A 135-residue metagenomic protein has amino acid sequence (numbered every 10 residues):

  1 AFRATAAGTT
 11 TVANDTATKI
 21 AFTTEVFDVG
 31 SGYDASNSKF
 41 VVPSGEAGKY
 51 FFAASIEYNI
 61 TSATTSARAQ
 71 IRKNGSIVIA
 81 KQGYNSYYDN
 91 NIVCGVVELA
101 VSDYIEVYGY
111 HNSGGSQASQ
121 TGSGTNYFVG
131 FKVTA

Functional and structural regions predicted by a protein language model:
A1-T65, K81, C94, S113-A135: Terminal (often C-terminal
F40, A69-I71, I105-V107, G130: Hydrophobic beta-strand residues in large extracellular and virion-surface proteins
A63-I77: Short, surface-exposed beta-strand/strand-loop-strand elements in extracellular ectodomains
K73-G75, G109, K132-T134: Residue-level signal for short segments within beta-strands and strand-turn junctions of well-structured beta-sheet
V78-S86: Solvent-exposed serine/threonine-rich low-complexity stretches and specific carbohydrate-binding patches
S86-N91, D103: Aromatic- and Gly/Pro-enriched, solvent-exposed loop/edge beta-strand patches characteristic of beta-rich domains
N91-E98: Exposed aromatic-hydrophobic patches
E98-H111: Noncatalytic modules at the cell exterior or secretory-pathway interfaces, chiefly beta-strand-rich lectin/adhesion
